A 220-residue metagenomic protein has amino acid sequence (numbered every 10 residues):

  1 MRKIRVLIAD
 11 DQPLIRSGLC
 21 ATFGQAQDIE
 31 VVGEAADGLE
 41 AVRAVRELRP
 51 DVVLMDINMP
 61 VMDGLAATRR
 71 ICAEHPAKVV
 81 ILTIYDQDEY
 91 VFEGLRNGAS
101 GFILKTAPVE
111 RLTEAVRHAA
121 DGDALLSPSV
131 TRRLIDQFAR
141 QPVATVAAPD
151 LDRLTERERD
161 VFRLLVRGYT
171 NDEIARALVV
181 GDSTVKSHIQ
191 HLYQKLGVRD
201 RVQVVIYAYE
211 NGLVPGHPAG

Functional and structural regions predicted by a protein language model:
I15, M55, P60: The feature encodes the CheY-like receiver
D37-E40, V61-A66: Acidic catalytic/metal-coordinating carboxylates
R43, L65-P76: Short amphipathic alpha-helix used as the core "switch/output" element in two-component signaling
L48-L54: Active-site beta3 strand of CheY-like receiver
Y90-R96, S100-G101, T106-E156, D160 (+1 more regions): Short, flexible helix-to-coil linker/hinge segments that flank and couple to helix-turn-helix
G168-Q203: Recognition helix of helix-turn-helix DNA-binding domains
Q194-G220: Basic, Lys/Arg-enriched C-terminal extension of HTH/homeodomain DNA-binding domains
